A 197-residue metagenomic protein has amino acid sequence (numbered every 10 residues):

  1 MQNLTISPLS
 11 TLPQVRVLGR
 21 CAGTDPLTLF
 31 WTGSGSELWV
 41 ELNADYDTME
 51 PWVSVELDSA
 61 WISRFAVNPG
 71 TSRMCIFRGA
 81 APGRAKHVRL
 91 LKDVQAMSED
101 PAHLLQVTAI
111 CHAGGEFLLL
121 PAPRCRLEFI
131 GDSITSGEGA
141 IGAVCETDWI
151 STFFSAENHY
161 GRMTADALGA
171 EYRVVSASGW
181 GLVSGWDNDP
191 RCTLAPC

Functional and structural regions predicted by a protein language model:
M1-I130, I134-F153: N-terminal secretory targeting modules
T24-D25, A140, C145-C197: Conserved SGNH/GDSL esterase-like catalytic core that processes O-acyl groups on lipids and polysaccharides
